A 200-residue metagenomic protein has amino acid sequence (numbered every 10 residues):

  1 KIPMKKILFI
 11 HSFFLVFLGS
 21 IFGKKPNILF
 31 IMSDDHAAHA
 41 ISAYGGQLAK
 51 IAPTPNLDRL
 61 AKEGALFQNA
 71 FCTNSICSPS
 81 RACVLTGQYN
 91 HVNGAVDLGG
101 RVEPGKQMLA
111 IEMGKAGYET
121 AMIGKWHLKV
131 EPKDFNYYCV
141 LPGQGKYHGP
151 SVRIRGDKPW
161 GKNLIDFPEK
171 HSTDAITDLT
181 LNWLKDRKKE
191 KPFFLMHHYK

Functional and structural regions predicted by a protein language model:
K1-P3: Short, Lys/Arg-enriched N-terminal segments with co-localized hydrophobic residues within the first ~10-30 amino acids
K5, H11, G19-K200: Formylglycine-dependent sulfatase
